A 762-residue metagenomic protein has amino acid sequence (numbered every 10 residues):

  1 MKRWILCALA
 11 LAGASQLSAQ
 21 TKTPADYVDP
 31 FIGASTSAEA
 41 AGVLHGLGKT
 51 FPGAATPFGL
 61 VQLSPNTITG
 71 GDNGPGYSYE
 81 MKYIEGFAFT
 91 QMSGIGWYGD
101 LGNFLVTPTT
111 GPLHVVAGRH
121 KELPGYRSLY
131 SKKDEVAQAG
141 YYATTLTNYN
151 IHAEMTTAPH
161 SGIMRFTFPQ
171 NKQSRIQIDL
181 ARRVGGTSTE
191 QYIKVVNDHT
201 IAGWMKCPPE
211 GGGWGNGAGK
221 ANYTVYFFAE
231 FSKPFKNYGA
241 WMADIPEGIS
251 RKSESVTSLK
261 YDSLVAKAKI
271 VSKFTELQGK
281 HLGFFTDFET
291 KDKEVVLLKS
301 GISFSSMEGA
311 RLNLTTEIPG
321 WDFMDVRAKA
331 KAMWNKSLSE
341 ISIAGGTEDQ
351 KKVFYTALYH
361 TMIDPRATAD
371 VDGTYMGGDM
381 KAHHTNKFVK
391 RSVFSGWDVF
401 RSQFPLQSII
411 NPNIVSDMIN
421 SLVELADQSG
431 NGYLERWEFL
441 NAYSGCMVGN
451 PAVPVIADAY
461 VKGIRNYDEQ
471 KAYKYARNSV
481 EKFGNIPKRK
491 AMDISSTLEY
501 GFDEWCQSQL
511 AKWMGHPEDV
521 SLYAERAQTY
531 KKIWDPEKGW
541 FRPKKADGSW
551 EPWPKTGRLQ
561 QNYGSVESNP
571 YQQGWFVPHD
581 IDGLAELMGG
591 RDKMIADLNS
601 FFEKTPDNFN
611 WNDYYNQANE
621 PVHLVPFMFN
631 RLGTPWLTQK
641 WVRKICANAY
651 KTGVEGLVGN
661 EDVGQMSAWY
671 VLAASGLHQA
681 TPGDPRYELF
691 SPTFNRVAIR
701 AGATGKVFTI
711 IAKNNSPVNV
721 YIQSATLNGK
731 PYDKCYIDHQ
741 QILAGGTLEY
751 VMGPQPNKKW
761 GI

Functional and structural regions predicted by a protein language model:
M1-T21: Bacterial Sec-dependent N-terminal signal peptides
Q20-F404, S408-L498, A511-K532, K538 (+8 more regions): Accessory carbohydrate-recognition regions in carbohydrate-active enzymes
D503: ATP-dependent phospho-/nucleotidyl transfer catalytic cores
A712: Conserved catalytic core of nucleotide polymerization and phosphodiester-bond processing enzymes
Y721: Extracellular attachment/recognition segments
